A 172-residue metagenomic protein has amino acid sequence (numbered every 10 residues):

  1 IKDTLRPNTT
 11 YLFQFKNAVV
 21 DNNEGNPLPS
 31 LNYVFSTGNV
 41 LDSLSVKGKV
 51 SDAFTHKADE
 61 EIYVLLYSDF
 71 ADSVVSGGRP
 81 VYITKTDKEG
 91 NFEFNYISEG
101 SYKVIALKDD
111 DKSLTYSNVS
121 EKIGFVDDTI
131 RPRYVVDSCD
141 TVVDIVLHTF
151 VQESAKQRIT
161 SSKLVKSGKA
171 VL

Functional and structural regions predicted by a protein language model:
I1-L172: N-terminal targeting or signal-anchor segments and their processing/structural boundaries
